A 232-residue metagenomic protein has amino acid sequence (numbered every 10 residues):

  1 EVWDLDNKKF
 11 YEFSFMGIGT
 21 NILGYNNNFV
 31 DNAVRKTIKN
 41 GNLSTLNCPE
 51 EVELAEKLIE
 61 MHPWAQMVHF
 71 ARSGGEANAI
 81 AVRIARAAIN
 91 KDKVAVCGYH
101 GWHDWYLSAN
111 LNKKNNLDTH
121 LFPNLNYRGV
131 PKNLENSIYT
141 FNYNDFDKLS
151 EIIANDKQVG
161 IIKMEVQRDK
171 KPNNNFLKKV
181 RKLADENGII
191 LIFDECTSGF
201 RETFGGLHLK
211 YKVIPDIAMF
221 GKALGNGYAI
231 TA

Functional and structural regions predicted by a protein language model:
E1-F13: Active-site and channel-lining beta-strand-loop segments that bind or position nucleotide-derived/phosphorylated
N7-K8, V34, L58, A81 (+6 more regions): Buried hydrophobic positions in well-ordered alpha/beta secondary-structure cores of metabolic enzymes
F10-N90: Glycine-rich loop-to-alpha-helix module at the N-terminal edge of alpha/beta enzyme cores
E56-G160: PLP-dependent aspartate aminotransferase-fold enzymes
I80-R83, W105-L111, N173, R201-G206 (+1 more regions): Short acidic, glycine/serine/threonine-rich loops at helix termini
D145-E151, M164-I190: Active-site core of PLP-dependent enzymes with the aminotransferase class I/II
Q167, E195-T197: Conserved Walker B
Y211-A232: Active-site PLP attachment segment
